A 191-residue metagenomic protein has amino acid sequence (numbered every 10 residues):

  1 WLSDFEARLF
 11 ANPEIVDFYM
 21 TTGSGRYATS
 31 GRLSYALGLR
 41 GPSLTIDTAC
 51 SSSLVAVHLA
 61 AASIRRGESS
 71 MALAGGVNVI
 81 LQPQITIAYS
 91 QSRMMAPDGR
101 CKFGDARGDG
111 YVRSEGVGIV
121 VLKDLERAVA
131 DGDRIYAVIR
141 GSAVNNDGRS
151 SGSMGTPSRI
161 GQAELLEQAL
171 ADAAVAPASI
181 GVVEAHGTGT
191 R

Functional and structural regions predicted by a protein language model:
W1-R191: Condensing-enzyme catalytic core of the thiolase-fold
